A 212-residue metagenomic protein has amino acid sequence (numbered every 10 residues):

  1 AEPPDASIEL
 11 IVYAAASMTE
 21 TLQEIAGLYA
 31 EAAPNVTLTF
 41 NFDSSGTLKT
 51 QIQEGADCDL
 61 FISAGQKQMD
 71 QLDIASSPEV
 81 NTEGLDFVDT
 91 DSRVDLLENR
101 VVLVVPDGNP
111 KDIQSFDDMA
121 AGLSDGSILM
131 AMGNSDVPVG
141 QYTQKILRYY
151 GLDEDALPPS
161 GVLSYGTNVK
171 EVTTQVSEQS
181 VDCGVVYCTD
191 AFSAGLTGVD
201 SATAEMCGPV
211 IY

Functional and structural regions predicted by a protein language model:
E2-A33, T37, N41, G46 (+6 more regions): Exported/periplasmic ABC-transporter solute-binding proteins
G55-D57: Charged, often glycine-rich, active-site loop that binds/positions anionic groups
D59-S63: Periplasmic-binding protein-like
T82-D89: Short acidic (Asp/Glu) patches
D89-T90, A202: Intrinsically disordered, low-complexity segments enriched in polar/charged residues with Gly/Pro, especially when
